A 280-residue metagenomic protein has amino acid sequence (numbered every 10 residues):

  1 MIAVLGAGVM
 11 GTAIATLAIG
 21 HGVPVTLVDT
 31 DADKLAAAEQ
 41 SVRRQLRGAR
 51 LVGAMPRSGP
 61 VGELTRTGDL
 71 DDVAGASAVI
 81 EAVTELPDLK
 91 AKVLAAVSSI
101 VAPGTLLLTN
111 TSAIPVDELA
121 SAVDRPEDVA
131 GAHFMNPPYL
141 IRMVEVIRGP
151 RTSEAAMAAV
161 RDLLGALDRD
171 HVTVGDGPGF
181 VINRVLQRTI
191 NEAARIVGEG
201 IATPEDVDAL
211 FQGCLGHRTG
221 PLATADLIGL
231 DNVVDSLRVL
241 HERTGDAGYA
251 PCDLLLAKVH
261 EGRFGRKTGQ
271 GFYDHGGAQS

Functional and structural regions predicted by a protein language model:
M1-Q45, V52: NAD(P)+-binding Rossmann beta1-loop-alpha1 motif at the extreme N-terminus of oxidoreductases
L5, A13, T67, A82 (+2 more regions): Structural motif
G11-A13, D88-K90, A113-V116: Short glycine/serine/threonine-rich phosphate/pyrophosphate-binding segments that cradle anionic phosphate groups
H21-V23, A155-A158, G165-D176, G198-E199 (+1 more regions): NAD(P)-dependent Rossmann-like dehydrogenase/reductase catalytic/cofactor-binding core
T26, V42, N183-I190: Structural/interface elements that position substrates and couple domains in central-metabolism enzymes
T30-K34, R47-L106: Rossmann-like NAD(P)-binding element
L106-G175, F180-N183: Rossmann-fold dinucleotide-binding core
